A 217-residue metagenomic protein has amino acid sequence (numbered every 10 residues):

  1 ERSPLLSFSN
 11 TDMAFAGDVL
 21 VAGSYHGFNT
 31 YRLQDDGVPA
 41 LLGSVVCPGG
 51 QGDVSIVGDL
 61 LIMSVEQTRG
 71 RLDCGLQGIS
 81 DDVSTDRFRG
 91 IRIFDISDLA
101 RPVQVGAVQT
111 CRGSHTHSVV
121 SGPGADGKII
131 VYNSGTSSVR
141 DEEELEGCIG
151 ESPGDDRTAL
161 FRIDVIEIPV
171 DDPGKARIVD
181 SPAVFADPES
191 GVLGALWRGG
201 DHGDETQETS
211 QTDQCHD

Functional and structural regions predicted by a protein language model:
E1-D217: Feature marking well-ordered beta-strand scaffolds used for ligand recognition
